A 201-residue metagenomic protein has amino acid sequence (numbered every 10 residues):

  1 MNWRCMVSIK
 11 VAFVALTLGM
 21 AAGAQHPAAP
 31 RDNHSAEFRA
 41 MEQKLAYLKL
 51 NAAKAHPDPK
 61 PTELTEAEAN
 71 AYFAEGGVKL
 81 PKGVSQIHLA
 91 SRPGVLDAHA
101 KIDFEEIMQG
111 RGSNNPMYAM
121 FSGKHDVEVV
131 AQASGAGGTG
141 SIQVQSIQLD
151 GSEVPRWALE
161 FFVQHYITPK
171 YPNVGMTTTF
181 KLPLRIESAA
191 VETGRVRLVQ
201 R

Functional and structural regions predicted by a protein language model:
M1-V7: N-terminal secretory signal peptides that target proteins for export/translocation
S8-A21: Bacterial N-terminal signal peptides
G23-R201: Extracellular/lumenal and peripheral-membrane lipid-interaction modules
